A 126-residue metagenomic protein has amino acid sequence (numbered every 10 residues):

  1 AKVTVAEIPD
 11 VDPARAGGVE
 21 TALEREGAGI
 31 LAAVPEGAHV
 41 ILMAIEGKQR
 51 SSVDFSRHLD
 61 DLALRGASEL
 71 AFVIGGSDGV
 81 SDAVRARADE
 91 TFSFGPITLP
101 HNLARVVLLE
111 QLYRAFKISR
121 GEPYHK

Functional and structural regions predicted by a protein language model:
V3-L70: S-adenosyl-L-methionine/SAH cofactor-binding core of RNA-modifying enzymes
S52, V80-S81: Short, well-ordered alpha-helical microsegments
L70-F72, E90: Generic beta-strand structural signal
G75: Rossmann-fold NAD(P)-binding glycine/threonine-rich loop
D82-K126: Structured adenosyl-cofactor binding patch, chiefly the S-adenosyl-L-methionine
